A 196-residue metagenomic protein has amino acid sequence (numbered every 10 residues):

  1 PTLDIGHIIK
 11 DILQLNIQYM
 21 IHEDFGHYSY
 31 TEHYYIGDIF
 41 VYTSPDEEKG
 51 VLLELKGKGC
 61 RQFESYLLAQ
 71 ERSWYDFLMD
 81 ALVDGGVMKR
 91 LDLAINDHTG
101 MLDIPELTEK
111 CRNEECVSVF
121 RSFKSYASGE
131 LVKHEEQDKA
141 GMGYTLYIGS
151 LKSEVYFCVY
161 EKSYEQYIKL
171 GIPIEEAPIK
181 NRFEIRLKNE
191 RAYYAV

Functional and structural regions predicted by a protein language model:
P1-V196: Structured, helix-rich domain cores that form ligand/interaction pockets
